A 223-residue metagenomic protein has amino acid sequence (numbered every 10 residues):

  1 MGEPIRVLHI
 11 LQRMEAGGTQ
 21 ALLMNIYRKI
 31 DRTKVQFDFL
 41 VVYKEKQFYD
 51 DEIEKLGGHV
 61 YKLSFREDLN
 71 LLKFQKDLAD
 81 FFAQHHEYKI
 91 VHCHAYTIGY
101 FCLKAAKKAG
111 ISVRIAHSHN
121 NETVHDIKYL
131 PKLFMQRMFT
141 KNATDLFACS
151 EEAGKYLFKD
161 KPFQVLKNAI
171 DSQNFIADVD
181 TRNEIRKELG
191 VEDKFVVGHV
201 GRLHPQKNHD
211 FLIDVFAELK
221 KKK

Functional and structural regions predicted by a protein language model:
M1-K223: Membrane-interface segments of envelope glycosyltransferases acting on lipid-linked substrates or membrane lipids
